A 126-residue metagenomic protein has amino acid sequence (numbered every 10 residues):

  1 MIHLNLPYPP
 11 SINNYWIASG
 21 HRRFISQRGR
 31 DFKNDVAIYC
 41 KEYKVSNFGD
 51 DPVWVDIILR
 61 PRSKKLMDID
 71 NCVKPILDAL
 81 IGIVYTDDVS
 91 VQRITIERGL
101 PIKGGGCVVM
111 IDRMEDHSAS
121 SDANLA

Functional and structural regions predicted by a protein language model:
M1-A126: Acidic, proline/glycine-enriched N-terminal capping motif
